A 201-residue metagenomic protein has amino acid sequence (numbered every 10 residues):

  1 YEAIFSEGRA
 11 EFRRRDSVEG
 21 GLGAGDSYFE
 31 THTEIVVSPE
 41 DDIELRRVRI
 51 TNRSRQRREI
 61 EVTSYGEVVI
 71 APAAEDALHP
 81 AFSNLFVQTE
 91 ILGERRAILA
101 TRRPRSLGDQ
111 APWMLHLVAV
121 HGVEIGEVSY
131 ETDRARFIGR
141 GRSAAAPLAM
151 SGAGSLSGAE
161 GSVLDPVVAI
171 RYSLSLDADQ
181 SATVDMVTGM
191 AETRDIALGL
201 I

Functional and structural regions predicted by a protein language model:
Y1-D41, G139-I170: Extended, loop-rich substrate-binding clefts of extracytoplasmic carbohydrate-active enzymes
F12, V37-E40, E44-A153, D195-I201: Polysaccharide-binding surfaces and accessory modules of carbohydrate-active proteins
D16, S64-G66, T188-M190: Short beta-strand segments enriched in hydrophobic/aromatic residues within well-folded beta-rich domains
S27-F29, Q56, Q180: Short acidic/polar mixed-charge low-complexity motifs
T33, V48-I50, D179: Conserved structural-core and active-site-/substrate-pathway-adjacent residues in large, well-folded domains of enzymes
E40-D41, S54, E160, S175 (+1 more regions): Conduit-forming functional cores of very large proteins
E44-R46, I170, V184: Extended, hydrophobic alpha-helical segments in both membrane/secreted and soluble proteins
R58, L174-E192: Short Pro-Gly-centered flexible turn/kink motifs
